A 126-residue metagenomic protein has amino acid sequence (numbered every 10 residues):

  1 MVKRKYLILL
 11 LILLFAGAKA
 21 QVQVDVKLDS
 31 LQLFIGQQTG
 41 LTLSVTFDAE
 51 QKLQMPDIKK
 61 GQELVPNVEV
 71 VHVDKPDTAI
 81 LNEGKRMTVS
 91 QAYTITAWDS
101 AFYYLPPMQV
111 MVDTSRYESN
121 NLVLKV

Functional and structural regions predicted by a protein language model:
M1-K27, L41-T42: Bacterial Sec-dependent N-terminal signal peptides
A20-V126: Surface-exposed interaction/ligand-binding surfaces
